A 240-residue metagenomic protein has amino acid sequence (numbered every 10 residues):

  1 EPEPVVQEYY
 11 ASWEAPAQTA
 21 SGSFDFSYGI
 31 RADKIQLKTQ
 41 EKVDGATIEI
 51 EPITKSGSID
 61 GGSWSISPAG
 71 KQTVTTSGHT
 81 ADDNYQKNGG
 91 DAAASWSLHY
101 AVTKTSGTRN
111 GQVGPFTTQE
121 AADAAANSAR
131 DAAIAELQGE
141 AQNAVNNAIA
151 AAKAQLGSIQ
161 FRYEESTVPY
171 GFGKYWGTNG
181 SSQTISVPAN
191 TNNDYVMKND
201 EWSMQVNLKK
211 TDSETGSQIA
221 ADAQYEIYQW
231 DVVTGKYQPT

Functional and structural regions predicted by a protein language model:
E1-T240: Solvent-exposed loop/turn and edge beta-strand elements of beta-rich ligand-binding domains
